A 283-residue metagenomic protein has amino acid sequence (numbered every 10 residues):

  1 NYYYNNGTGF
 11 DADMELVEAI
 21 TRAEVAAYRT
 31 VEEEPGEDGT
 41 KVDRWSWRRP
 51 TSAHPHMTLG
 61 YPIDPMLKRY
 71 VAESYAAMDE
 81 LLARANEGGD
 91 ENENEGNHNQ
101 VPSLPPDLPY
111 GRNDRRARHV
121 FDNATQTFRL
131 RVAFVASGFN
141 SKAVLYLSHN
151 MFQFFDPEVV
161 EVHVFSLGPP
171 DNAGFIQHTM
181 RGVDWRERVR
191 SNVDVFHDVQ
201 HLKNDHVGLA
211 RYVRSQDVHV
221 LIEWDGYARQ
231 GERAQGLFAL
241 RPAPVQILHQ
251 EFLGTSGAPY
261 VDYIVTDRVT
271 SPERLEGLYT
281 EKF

Functional and structural regions predicted by a protein language model:
N1-F283: Alpha-helical solenoid repeat scaffolds of the TPR/TPR-like class and their adjacent stem/linker regions that mediate
